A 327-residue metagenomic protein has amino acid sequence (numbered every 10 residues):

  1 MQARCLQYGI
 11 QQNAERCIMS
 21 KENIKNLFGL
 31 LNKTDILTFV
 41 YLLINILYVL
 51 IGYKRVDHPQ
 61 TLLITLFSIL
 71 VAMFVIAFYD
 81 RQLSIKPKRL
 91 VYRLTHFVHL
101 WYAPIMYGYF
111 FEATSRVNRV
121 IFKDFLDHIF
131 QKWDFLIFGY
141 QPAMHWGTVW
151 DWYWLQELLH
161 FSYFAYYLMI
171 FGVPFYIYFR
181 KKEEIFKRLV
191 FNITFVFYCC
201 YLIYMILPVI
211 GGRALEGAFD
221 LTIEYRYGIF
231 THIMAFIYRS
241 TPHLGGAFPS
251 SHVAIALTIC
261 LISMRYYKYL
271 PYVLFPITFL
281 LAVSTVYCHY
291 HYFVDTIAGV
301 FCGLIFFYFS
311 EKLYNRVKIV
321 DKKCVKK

Functional and structural regions predicted by a protein language model:
R4-L6: Short, low-complexity intrinsically disordered segments enriched in A/P/G/S/L with frequent Arg, especially at protein
S20-S68, L94, V98-A103, Y107-M169: N-terminal transmembrane-helix/juxtamembrane module of multi-pass inner/ER membrane proteins
L42-L50, F197-M205, T278-Y287: Aromatic-anchored segments of alpha-helical transmembrane domains
F97-W101, F171-P208, L274: Interfacial segments of alpha-helical transmembrane regions
I105-F122, I129, T194-I223: Aromatic-rich transmembrane-lumenal/periplasmic boundary elements in polytopic membrane proteins
G172-F179, V253-P271, F301-S310: Membrane-interfacial alpha-helical segments at the cytosolic side of multi-pass membrane proteins
L202-Y266: Membrane-interfacial catalytic/cofactor-binding modules of polytopic membrane enzymes
A247, L281-L304: Interfacial helix-loop-helix junctions of multi-pass membrane proteins
